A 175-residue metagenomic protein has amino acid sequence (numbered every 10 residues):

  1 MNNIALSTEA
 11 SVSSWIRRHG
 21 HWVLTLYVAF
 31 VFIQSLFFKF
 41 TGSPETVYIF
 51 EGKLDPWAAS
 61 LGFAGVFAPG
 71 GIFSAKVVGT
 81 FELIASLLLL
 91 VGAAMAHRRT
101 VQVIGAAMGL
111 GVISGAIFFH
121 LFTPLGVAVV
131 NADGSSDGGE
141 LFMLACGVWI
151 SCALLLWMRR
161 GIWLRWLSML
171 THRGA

Functional and structural regions predicted by a protein language model:
N2-A175: Membrane-interface extramembranous regions
